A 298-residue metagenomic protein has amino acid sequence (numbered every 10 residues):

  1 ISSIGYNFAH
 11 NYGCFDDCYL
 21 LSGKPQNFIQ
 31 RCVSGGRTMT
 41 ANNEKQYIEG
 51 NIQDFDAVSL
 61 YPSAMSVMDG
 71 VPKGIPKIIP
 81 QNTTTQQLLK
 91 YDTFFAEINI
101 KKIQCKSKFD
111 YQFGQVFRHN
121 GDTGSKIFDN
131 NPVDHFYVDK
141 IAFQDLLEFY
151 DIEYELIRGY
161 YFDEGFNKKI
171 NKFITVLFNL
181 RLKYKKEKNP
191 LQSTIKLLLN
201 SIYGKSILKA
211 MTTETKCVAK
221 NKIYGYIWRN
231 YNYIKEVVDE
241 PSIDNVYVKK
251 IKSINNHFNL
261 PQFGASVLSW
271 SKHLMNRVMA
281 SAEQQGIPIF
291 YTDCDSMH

Functional and structural regions predicted by a protein language model:
I1-H298: Conserved acidic
